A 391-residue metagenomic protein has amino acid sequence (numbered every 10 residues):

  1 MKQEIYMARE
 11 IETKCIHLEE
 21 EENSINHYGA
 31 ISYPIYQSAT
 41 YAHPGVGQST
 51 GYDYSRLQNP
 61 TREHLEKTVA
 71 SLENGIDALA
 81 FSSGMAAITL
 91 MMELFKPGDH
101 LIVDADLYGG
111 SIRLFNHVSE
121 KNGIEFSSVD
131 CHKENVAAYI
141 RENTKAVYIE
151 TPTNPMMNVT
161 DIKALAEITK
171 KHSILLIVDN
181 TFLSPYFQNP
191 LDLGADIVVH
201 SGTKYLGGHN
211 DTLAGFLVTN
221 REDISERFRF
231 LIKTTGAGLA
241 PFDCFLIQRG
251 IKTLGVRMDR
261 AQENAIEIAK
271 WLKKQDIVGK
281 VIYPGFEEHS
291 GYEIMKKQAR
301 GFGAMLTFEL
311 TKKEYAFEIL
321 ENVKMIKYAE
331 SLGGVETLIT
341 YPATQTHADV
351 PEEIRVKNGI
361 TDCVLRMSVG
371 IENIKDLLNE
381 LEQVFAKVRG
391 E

Functional and structural regions predicted by a protein language model:
K2, N116, E125-S127, R257 (+3 more regions): PLP-dependent enzyme catalytic core of the Aspartate aminotransferase-like
K2-N59, L65-T68: N-terminal "arm"/small-domain region of PLP-dependent enzymes with the aminotransferase-like
I5-M7, E20-S24, A78-I277, I282 (+1 more regions): Conserved PLP-enzyme active-site core in the AAT-like
I35, P44-H64, L338-C363: Glycine-rich phosphate/pyrophosphate-binding loop and adjacent beta-alpha nucleotide/cofactor-binding cores
T40-T89, E93-L94, G110-H117: Conserved N-terminal alpha-helix of the aminotransferase class I/II PLP-enzyme fold
T235-G236, V323-G333, V384-E391: A common structural junction motif
I247-V256, G303-T311, R366-G370: Short, well-ordered beta-strand elements within core beta-sheets of diverse protein domains
I266-E330, V350-V356: Conserved small-domain helix->loop->beta segment predominantly found in fold-type I
